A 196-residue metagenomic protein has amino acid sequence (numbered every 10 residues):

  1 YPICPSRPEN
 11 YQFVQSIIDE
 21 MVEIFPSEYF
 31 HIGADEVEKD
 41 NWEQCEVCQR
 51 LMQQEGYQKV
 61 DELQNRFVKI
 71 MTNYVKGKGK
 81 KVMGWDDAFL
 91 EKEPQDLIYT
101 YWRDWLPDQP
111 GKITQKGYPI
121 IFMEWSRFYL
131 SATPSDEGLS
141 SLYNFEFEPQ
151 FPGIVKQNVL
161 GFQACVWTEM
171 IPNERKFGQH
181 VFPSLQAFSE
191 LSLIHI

Functional and structural regions predicted by a protein language model:
P2-Q95, D104-W105, P110: Active-site neighborhood of glycoside hydrolase catalytic domains
F30-I32, V82-G84, Y99-Y101, I120-M123 (+1 more regions): Hydrophobic faces of well-ordered beta-strands that scaffold small-molecule active sites in alpha/beta enzyme cores
N41-E46, E93-Q95, L130-L139, E174-G178: Histidine/acidic-residue-rich catalytic or RNA/ligand-binding cores of hydrolases and nuclease-related proteins
C48, T100-W102, G138-S140: Short, hinge-like loop/turn segments at secondary-structure boundaries
G77-K80, K116-I120, A187-S192: Structural alpha-beta junctions
P107-V166: Aromatic-lined glycan-binding groove of carbohydrate-active enzymes
I154-F182, Q186-E190: Catalytic grooves of carbohydrate-active enzymes
I194-I196: Conserved small/polar residues in nucleotide/adenosyl-binding loops
